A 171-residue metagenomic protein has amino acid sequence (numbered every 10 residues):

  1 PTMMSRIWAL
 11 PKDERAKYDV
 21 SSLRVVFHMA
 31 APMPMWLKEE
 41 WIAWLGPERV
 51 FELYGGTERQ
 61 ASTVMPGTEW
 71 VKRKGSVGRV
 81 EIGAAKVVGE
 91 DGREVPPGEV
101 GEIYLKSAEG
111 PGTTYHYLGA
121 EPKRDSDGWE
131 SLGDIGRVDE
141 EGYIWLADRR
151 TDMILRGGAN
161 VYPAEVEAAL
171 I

Functional and structural regions predicted by a protein language model:
T2, A31-P32, A108-G112, R149: Alpha-helix/helix-capping structural signal
S5, M35, E39, Y115 (+1 more regions): Alpha-helical elements of the RecA-like P-loop NTPase motor core of helicases
S5, R93, G101, Y115 (+2 more regions): Glycine-centered loop/turn positions within well-structured domains that cap or flank conserved ligand/cofactor-binding
W8-R73, R79-K86, D91-E94: Gly/Ser/Thr-rich phosphate-binding loop
V26, W41, I103, G142 (+1 more regions): Hydrophobic, well-ordered secondary-structure elements that form the walls of internal hydrophobic environments
R79-I82, R93-S126, A159-V161: Conserved ATP/PPi-binding loop(s) of AMP-dependent carboxylate-activating enzymes
A85, D91, S107, I135-I171: AMP-binding/adenylate-forming catalytic core of the ANL superfamily
